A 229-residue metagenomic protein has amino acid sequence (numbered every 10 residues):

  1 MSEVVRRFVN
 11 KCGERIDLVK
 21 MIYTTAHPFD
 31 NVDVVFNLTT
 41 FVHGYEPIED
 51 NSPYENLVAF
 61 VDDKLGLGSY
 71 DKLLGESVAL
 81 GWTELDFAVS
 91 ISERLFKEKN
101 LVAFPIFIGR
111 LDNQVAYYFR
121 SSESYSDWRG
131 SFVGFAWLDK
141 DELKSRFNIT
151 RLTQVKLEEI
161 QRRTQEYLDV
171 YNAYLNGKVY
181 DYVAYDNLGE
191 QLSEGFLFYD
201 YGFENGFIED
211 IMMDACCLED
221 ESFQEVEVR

Functional and structural regions predicted by a protein language model:
M1-R229: Acidic interaction surfaces
